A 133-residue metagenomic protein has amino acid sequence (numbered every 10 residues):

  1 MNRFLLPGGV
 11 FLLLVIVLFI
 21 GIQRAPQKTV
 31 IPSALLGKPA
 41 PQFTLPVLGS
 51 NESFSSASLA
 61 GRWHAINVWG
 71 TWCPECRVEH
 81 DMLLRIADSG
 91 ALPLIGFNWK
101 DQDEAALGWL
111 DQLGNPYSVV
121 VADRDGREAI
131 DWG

Functional and structural regions predicted by a protein language model:
M1-P46: N-terminal targeting signals for export/organelle localization
R3-F4, D111-P116, D123-G133: Thiol/disulfide oxidoreductase modules built on the thioredoxin-like
A25-Q27, P46-E52, V119-D123: Short gly/ser/thr-rich secondary-structure transition/capping motifs
F43-A65, G70: A short beta-strand-turn-helix
V68-R85: Conserved redox-active cysteine motifs that mediate thiol-disulfide chemistry, especially di-cysteine Cys-X(1-2)-Cys
R85, E104-Q112: Short alpha-helix adjacent to the SAM-binding motif of class I
L92-A105, N115-G126: Thiol-based oxidoreductase modules, predominantly thioredoxin-like and allied folds used for disulfide exchange
